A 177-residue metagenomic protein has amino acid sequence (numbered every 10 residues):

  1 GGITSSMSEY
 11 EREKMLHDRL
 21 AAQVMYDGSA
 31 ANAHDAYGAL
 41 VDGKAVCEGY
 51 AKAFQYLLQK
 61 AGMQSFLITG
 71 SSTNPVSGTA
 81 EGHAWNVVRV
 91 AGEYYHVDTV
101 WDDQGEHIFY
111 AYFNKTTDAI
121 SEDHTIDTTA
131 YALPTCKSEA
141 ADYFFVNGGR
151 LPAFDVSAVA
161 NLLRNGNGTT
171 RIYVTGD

Functional and structural regions predicted by a protein language model:
G1-A39: Secondary-structure boundary elements
Q23, D27-A31, D42-G43, T79-E81 (+2 more regions): Repeated polar recognition positions within modular binding domains
A31-A45, G49-Y56, V76: Conserved active-site-adjacent core of cysteine acyl-enzyme catalytic domains
G49-A119: Hydrophobic/aromatic-rich core segments of domains that either
P75-V76, E93-D177: His-Asp-centered catalytic microenvironments across diverse enzyme cores, prominently the transglutaminase-like
